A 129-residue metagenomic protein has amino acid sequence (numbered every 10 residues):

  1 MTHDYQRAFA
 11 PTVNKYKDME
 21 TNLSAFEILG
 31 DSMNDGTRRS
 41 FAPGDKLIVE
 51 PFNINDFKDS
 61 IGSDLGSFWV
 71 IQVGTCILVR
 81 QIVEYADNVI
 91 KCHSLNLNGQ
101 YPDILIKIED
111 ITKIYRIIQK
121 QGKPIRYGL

Functional and structural regions predicted by a protein language model:
M1-D4, K17, F57-D59: Charged, glycine/proline-rich intrinsically disordered loops and linkers
M1-V13, I125-Y127: Extended boundary segments
T12-E20: Short, positively charged
E20-L129: Acidic/glycine-rich C-terminal interaction modules and beta/coil loop segments that lie outside canonical DNA-binding
